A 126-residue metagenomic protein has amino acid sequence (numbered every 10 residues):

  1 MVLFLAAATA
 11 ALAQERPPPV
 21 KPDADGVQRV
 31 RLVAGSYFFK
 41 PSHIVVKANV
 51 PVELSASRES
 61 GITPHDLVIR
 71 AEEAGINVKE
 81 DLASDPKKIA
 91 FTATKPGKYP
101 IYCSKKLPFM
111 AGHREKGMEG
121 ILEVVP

Functional and structural regions predicted by a protein language model:
M1-R31, P126: Extracytoplasmic entry segments of secretory-pathway proteins
Q14-P19, D81-P126: Extracellular/periplasmic metallocenter environments
P17-P51: N-terminal edge beta-strand
A34-S36, A56-S60, A93: Non-cytosolic beta-sheet module surface loops
P41-I44, I76-D81, I89-F91: Beta-strand-rich interaction surfaces with strong enrichment in secreted/lumenal proteins
P51, I62-D66, K98: Exposed beta-strand and adjacent loop surfaces of beta-rich binding modules that mediate intermolecular recognition
S55, D66-R70: Beta-strand signatures of extracellular beta-sandwich domains
R58-I62, K106-L107: Short, charged beta-turn/beta-strand-edge "cap" motif at the junction between a beta-strand and an adjacent loop
